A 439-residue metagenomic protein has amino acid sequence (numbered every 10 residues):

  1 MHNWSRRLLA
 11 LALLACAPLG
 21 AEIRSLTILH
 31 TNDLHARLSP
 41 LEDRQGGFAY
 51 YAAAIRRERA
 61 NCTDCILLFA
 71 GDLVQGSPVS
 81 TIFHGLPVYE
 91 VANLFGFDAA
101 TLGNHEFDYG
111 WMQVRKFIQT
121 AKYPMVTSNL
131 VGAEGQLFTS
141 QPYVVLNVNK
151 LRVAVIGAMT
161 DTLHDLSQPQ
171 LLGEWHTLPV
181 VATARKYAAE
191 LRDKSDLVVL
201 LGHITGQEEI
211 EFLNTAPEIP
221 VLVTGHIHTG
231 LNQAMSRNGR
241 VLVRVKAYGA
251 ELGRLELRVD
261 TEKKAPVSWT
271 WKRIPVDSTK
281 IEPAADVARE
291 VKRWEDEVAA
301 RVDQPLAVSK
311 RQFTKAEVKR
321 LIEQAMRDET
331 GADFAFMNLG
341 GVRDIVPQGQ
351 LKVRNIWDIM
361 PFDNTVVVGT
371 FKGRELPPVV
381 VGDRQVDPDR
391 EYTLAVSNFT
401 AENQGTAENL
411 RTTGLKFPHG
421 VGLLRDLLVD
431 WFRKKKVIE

Functional and structural regions predicted by a protein language model:
M1-L9: Bacterial N-terminal signal peptides that target proteins for export
N3, A15, N61-D64: The N-terminal extracellular segments of secreted preproproteins, especially immediately downstream of signal
S5, H176, T270-K272, E295 (+2 more regions): Short linear interaction motif-like sites in intrinsically disordered regions of transcription factors
L9-P18: Bacterial N-terminal signal peptides
A10, P40, T365: Generic anion/oxyanion-binding catalytic loop in active/binding sites
L14, F117-T127, W294-P305: Amphipathic repeat-derived elements
A21-D286, K315-A325, E329, A335-M337 (+2 more regions): Acidic, metal/ion-coordinating pockets
E22-T31, H35-A36, F48, A52 (+3 more regions): Non-catalytic terminal accessory segments
